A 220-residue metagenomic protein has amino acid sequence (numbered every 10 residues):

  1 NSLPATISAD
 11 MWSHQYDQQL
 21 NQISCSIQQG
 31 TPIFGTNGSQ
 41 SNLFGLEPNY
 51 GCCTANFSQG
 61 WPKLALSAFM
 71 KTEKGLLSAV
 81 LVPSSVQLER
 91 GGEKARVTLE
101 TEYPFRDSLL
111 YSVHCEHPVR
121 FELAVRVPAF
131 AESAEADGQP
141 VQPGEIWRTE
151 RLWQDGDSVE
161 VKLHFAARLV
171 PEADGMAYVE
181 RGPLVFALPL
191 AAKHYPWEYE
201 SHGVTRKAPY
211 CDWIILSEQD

Functional and structural regions predicted by a protein language model:
N1-H114, Q142, R151, K162-D220: C-terminal beta-rich recognition modules with glycine/proline-rich loops and embedded aromatic residues
P118-D137: Beta-strand-rich binding/interaction modules
R120, Q154-D155: Short, well-ordered loop/turn elements at secondary-structure boundaries
V127-A129, W153, F165: A short beta-strand motif that forms part of the nucleic acid-binding face of small beta-barrel RNA-binding folds
P140, I146-W147: Active-site-proximal, structured, solvent-exposed surfaces of multi-pass membrane proteins that position macromolecular
R148-Q154: Solvent-exposed segments in extracellular or luminal domains encompassing
